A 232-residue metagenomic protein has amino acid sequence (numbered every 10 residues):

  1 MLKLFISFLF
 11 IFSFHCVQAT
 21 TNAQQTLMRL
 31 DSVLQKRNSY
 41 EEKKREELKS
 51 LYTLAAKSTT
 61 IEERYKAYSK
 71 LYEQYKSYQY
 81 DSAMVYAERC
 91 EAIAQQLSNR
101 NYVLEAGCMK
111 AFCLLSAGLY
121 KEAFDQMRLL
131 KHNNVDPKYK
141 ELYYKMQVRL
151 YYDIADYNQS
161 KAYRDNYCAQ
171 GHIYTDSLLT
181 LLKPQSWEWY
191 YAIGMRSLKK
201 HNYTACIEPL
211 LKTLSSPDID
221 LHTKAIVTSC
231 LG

Functional and structural regions predicted by a protein language model:
M1-L4, A19-T20: Short, Lys/Arg-enriched, disordered terminal segments
L4-S13: Sec-dependent N-terminal signal peptides
C16-G232: A "functional boundary" signal
